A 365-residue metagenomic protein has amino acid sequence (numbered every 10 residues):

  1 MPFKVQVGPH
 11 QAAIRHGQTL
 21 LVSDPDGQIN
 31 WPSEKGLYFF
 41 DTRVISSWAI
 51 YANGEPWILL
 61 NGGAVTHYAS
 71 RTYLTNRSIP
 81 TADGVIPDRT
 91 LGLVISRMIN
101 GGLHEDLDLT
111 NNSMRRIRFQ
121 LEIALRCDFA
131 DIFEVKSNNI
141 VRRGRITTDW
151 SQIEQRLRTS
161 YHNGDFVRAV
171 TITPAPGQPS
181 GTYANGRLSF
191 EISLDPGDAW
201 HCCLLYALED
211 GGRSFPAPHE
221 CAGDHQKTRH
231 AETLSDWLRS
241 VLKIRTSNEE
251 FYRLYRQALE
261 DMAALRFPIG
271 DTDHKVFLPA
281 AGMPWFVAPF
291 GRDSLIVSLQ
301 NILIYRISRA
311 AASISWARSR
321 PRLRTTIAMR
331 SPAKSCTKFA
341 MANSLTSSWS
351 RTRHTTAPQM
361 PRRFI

Functional and structural regions predicted by a protein language model:
M1-T90, I99-G102, M114-R116, D128-E134 (+2 more regions): An extended acidic
Q11, T19, D106, Q120 (+5 more regions): Beta-sheet entry/capping signal
D26-Q28, A199, A207, I302-L303: Short, glycine-/Ser/Thr-/acidic-enriched flexible segments
K35-G36, L93-V94, D108, P284-W285 (+1 more regions): Short secondary-structure capping/turn segments at boundaries of alpha-helices and beta-strands
D83-S96, R145-T147, G177-A184, S189 (+1 more regions): Aromatic/His-enriched, Gly/Pro-containing loop or helix-boundary segments that lie immediately adjacent to catalytic
L91, I95, L103-E105, I117-L121 (+6 more regions): Generic hydrophobic, aliphatic-rich segments that mediate packing or membrane embedding
L91-G92, G102-H104, N111-A288, R320: Acidic/polar, glycine-enriched structural segments that form the non-catalytic walls/loops of the carbohydrate-binding
D236-F364: Substrate-binding groove/exosite segments of carbohydrate-active enzymes
